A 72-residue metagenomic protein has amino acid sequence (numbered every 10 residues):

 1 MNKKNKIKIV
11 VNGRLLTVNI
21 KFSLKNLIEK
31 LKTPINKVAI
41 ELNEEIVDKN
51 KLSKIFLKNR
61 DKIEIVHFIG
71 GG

Functional and structural regions predicted by a protein language model:
M1-G71: Ubiquitin-like/PB1-type beta-grasp interaction modules and other compact soluble beta-rich domains
